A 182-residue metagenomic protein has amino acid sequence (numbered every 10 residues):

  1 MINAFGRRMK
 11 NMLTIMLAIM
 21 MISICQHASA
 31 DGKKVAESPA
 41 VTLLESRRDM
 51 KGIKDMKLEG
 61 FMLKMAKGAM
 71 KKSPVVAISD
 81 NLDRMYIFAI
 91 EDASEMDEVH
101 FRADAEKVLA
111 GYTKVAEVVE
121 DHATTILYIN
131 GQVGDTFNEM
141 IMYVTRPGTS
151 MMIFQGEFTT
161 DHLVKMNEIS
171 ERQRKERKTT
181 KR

Functional and structural regions predicted by a protein language model:
M1-M9: N-terminal secretory signal peptides that target proteins for export/translocation
T14-S23: Bacterial N-terminal signal peptides
A28-G32: Boundary at the C-terminal end of the N-terminal hydrophobic targeting segment
K33-F101: Early exported N-terminus immediately downstream of N-terminal targeting peptides
A40, G156-R182: C-terminal partner/receptor-binding element of secreted or periplasmic proteins
M50-I53, D80-M85, A110, H122-T124 (+2 more regions): Extracytoplasmic
R102, E106-Q132, K178-K181: Short Gly/Thr-rich strand-loop-strand
Y128-L163: A short, solvent-exposed beta-edge/loop patch
